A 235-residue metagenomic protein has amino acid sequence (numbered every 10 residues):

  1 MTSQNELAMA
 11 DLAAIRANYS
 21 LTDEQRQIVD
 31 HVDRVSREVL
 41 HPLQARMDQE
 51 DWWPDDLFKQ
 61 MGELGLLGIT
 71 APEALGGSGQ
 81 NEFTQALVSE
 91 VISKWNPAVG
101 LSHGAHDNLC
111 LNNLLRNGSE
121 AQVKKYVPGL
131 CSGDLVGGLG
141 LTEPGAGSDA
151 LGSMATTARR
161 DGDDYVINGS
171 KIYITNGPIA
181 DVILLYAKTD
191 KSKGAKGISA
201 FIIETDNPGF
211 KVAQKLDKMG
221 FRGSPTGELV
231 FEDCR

Functional and structural regions predicted by a protein language model:
M1-E24: Intrinsic disorder at enzyme termini
T22-L43: Mature N-terminal segment immediately following signal peptide/propeptide cleavage in secreted/periplasmic
Q25, S36, G65, P72 (+8 more regions): Buried hydrophobic positions in well-ordered alpha/beta secondary-structure cores of metabolic enzymes
D33, E63-D134, T175-V182: Internal helix-loop-helix
G133-T142: A short, Trp-centered hydrophobic/proline-enriched beta-strand micro-motif
E143-L151, R160, Y165, I174: Hydrophobic, small-residue-rich alpha-helical packing segments that form membrane-like cores
S153, P208-C234: Flexible, small-/acidic-enriched active-site or ligand-binding loops
A155, D164, N168-V212: A short core secondary-structure module
